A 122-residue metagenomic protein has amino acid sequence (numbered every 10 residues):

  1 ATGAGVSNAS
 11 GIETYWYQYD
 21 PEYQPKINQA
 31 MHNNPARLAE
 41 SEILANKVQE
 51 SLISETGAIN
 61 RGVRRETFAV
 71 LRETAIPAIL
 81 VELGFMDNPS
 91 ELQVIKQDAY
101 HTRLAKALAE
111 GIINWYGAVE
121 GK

Functional and structural regions predicted by a protein language model:
A1-K122: Active-site-proximal helix/loop segments of hydrolytic enzymes
